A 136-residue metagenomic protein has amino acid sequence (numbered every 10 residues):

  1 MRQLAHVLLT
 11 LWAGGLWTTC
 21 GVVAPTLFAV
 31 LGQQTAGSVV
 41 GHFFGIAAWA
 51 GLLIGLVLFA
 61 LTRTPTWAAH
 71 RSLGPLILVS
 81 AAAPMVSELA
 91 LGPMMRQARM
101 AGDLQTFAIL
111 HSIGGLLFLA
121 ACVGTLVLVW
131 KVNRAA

Functional and structural regions predicted by a protein language model:
M1-A136: Polytopic transmembrane helical bundles with strong interfacial aromatic enrichment
